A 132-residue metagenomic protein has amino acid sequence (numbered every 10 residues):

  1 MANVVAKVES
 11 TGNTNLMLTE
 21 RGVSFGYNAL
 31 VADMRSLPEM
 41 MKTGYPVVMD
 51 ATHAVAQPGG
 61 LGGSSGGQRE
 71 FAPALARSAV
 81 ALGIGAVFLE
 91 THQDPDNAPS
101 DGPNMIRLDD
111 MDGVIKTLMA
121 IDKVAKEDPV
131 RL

Functional and structural regions predicted by a protein language model:
M1-T91: Catalytic alpha/beta core domains of metabolic enzymes, predominantly
D94-E127: C-terminal helical cap(s) of enzyme catalytic domains, especially alpha/beta-barrels
V130-R131: A compositional/biophysical signature of low hydrophobicity enriched in polar/charged and small residues
